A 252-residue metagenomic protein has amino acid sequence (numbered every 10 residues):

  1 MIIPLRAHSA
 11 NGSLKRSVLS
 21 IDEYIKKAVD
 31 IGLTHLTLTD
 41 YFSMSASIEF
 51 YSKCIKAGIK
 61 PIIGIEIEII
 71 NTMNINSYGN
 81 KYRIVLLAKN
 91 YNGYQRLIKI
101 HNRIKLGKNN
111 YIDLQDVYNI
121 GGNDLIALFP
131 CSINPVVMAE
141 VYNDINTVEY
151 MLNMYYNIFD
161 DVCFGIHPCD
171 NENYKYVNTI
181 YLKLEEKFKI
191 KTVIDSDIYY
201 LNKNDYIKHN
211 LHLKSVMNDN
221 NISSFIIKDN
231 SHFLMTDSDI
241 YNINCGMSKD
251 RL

Functional and structural regions predicted by a protein language model:
M1-L252: Phosphodiester-processing cores and adjacent nucleic acid-binding clamps
